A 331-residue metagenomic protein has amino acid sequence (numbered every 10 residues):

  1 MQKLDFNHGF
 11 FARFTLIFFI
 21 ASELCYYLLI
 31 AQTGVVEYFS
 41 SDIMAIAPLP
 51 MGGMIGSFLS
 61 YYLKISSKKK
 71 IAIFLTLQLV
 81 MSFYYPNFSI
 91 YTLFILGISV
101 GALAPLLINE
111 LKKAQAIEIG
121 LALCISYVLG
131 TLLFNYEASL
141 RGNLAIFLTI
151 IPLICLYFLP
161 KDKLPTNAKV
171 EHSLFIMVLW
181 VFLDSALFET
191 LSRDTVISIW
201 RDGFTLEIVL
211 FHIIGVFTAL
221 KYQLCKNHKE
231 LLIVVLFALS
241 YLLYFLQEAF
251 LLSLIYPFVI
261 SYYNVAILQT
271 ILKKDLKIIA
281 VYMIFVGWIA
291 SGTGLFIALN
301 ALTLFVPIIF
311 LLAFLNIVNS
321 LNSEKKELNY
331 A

Functional and structural regions predicted by a protein language model:
Q2-D42, A168-L191, L254-F258: Pair of pore-lining "gating" transmembrane helices in MFS-fold secondary transporters
D42-L63, V209-A219: Central cavity-lining transmembrane alpha-helices of secondary-active solute carriers, predominantly the Major
Y61, I73-I90, L232-A249: C-terminal ends and interior cores of transmembrane alpha-helices in multi-pass membrane transporters/permeases
P86-T149: Membrane-interface helix-loop-helix junctions at boundaries between adjacent transmembrane segments
S99-A116, I260-A280: Intracellular juxtamembrane helix-capping segments at the cytosolic ends of symmetry-related transmembrane helices
L140-K161, F175, W180-V181, L302-N329: Symmetry-related core transmembrane helices of the 12-TM Major Facilitator Superfamily/SLC fold
N227-I267: C-terminal transmembrane helical hairpin of 12-TM major facilitator-type secondary transporters
K273-L312: A late C-terminal transmembrane helix in Major Facilitator Superfamily
